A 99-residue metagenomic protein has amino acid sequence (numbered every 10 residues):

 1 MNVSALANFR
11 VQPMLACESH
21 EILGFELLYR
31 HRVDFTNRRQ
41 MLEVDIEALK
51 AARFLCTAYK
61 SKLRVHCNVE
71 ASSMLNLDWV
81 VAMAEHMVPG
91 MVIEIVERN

Functional and structural regions predicted by a protein language model:
M1-V88: Bacterial c-di-GMP phosphodiesterase EAL domain
A84-N99: The catalytic core of metal-dependent phosphodiesterases that act on cyclic dinucleotides
